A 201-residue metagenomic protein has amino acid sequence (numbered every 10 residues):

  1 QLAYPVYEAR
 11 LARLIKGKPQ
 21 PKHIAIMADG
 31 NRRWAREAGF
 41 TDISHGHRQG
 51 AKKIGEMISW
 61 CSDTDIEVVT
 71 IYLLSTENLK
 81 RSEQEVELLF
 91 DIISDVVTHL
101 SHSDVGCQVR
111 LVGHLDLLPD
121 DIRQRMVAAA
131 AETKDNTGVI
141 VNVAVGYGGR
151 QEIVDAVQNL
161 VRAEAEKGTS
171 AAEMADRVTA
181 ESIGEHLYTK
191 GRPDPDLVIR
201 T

Functional and structural regions predicted by a protein language model:
Q1-T201: Flexible, compositionally biased loop and terminal segments
